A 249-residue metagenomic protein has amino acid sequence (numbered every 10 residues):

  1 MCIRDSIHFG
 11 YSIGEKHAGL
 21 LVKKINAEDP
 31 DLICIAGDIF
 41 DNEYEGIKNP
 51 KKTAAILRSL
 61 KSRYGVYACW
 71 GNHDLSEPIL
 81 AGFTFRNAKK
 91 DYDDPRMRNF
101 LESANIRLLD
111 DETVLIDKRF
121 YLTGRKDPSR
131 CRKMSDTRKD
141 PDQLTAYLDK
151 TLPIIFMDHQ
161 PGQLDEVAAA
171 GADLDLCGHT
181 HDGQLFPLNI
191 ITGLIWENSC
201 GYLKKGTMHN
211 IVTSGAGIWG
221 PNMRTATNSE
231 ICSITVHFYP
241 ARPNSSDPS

Functional and structural regions predicted by a protein language model:
M1-I3, P248: N-terminal low-complexity segments that are often proline-rich with Ser/Thr-Pro
R4-N244: Soluble catalytic domains of enzymes that build or remodel membrane lipids, polysaccharides, and related
